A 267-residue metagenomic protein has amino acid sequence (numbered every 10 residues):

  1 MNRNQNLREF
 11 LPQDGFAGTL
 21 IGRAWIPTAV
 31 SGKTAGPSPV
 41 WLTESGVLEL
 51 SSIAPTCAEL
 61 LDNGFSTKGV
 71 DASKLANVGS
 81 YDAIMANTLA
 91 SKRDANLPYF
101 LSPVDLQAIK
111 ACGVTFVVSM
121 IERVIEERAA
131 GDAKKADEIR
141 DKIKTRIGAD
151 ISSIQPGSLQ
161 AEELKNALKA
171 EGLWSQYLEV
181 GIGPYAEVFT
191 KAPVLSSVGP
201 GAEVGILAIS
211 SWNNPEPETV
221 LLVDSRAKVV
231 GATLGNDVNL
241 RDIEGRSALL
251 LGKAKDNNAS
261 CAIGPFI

Functional and structural regions predicted by a protein language model:
N2-I26, L42, G69-I267: Active-site microenvironments in enzyme catalytic cores
A29-G36, K228: Short, solvent-exposed loop/turn segments that connect beta-strands within catalytic domains and beta-strand-rich
A35-V78: N-terminal cap/recognition module
